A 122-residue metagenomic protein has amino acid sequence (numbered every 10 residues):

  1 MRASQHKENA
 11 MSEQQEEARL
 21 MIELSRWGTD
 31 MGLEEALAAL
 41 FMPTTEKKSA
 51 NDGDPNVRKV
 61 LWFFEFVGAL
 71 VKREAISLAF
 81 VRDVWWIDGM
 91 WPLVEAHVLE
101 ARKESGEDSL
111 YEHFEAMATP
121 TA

Functional and structural regions predicted by a protein language model:
R2-A122: Acidic, Ser/Pro/Thr-rich low-complexity regulatory regions and the short amphipathic helical interaction modules they
